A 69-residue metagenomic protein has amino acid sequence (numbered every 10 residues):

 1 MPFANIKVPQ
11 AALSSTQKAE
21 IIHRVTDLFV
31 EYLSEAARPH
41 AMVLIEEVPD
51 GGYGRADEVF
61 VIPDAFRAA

Functional and structural regions predicted by a protein language model:
P2-A69: A domain-level signal for the structural core that forms small-molecule/cofactor-binding pockets and catalytic centers
